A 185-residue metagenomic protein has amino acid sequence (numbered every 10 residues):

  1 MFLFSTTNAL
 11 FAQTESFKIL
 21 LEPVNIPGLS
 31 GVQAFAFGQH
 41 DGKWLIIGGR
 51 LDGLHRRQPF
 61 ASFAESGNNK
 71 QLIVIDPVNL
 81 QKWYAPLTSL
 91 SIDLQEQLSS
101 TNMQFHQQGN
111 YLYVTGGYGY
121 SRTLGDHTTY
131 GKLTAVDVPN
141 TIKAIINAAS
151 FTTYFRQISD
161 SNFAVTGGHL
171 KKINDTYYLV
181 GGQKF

Functional and structural regions predicted by a protein language model:
M1-F17: Bacterial Sec-dependent N-terminal signal peptides
Q13-L29, P86-T88: A short helix->beta-strand "capping" segment at the edge of beta-propeller domains
P23-K70: Beta-strand-rich domains and repeat architectures in extracellular enzymes and scaffolds, especially beta-propellers
Q33-F37, E96-F105, T166-L170: Beta-propeller and closely related beta-sheet repeat lectin domains
K43-I47, N110-T115, D175-L179: Entry beta-strands of beta-propeller and related beta-repeat scaffolds
G49-N69, T115-G131, G182-F185: Short, conserved, GDST-rich strand-edge loop motifs in beta-rich repeat architectures
A61-G109, G119: Blade-loop segments of beta-propeller domains
A61-Q81, D126-N147: Beta-propeller blade signature
